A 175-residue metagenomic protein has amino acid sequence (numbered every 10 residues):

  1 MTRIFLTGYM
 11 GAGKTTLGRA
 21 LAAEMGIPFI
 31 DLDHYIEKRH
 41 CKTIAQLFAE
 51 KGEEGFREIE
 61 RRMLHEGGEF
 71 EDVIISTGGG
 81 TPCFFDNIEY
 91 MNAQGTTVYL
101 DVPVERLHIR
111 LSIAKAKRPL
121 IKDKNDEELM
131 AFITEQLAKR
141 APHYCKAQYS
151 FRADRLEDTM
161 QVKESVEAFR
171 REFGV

Functional and structural regions predicted by a protein language model:
L6: Hydrophobic anchor at the beta1->P-loop junction of P-loop NTPases
Y9: P-loop (Walker A) phosphate-binding loop of NTP-binding proteins
A12: ATP-binding Walker
T15: Walker A/P-loop
E24, A138-V175: NTP-dependent small-molecule kinase module
H34-N92, K117: ATP-dependent small-molecule kinase phosphotransfer cores that center on conserved nucleotide phosphate-binding segments
Q94-K139: A glycine- and Lys/Arg-enriched "phosphate-lid" helix/loop adjacent to the NTP-binding pocket of small-molecule kinases
